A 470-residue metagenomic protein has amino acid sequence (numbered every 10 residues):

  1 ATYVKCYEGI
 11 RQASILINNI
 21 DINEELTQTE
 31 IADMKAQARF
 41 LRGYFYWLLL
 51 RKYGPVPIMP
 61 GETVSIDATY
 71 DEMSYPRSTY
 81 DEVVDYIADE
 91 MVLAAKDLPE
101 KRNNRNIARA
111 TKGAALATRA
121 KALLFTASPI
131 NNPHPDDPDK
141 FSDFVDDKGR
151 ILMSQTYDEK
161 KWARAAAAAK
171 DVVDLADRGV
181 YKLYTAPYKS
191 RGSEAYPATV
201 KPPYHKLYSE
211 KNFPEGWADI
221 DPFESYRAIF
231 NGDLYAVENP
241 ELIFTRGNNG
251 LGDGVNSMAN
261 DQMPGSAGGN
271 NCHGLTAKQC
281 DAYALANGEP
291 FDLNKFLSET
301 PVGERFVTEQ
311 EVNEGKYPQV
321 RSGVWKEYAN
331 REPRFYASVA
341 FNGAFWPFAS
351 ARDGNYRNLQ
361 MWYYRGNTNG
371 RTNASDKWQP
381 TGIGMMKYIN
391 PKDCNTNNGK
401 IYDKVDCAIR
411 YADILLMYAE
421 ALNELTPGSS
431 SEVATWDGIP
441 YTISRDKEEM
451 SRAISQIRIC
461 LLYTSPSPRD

Functional and structural regions predicted by a protein language model:
A1, V56, G113, L124-G366: An aromatic- and glycine-enriched ligand-binding surface/loop that stacks and positions planar moieties
A1-Y53, Y70-K112, V324, F341-F345 (+5 more regions): Conserved, well-structured interaction surfaces
L48, K52-P55, G61, D97 (+5 more regions): Alpha-solenoid helical repeat scaffolds
P55-E62, A95-R105, V180-A186: Glycine- and aromatic-rich loop/turn segments at beta-sheet edges
M73-Y80, I130-A166, Y402-R410, I414-L416 (+1 more regions): Acidic, serine/threonine/proline-rich low-complexity intrinsically disordered regions
M91-K96, K170-R178, I457-L461: Long, well-ordered core segments of solenoidal/helical folds
Y463-P468: Conserved small/polar residues in nucleotide/adenosyl-binding loops
